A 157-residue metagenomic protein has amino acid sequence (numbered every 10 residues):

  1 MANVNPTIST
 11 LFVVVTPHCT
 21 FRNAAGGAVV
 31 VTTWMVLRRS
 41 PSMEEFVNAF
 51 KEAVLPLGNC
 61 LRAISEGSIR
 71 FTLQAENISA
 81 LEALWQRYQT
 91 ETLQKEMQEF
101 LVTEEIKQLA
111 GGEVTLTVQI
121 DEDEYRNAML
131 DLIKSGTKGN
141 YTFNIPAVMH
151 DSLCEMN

Functional and structural regions predicted by a protein language model:
M1-N157: Homotypic signalosome interaction modules of apoptosis and innate immunity
